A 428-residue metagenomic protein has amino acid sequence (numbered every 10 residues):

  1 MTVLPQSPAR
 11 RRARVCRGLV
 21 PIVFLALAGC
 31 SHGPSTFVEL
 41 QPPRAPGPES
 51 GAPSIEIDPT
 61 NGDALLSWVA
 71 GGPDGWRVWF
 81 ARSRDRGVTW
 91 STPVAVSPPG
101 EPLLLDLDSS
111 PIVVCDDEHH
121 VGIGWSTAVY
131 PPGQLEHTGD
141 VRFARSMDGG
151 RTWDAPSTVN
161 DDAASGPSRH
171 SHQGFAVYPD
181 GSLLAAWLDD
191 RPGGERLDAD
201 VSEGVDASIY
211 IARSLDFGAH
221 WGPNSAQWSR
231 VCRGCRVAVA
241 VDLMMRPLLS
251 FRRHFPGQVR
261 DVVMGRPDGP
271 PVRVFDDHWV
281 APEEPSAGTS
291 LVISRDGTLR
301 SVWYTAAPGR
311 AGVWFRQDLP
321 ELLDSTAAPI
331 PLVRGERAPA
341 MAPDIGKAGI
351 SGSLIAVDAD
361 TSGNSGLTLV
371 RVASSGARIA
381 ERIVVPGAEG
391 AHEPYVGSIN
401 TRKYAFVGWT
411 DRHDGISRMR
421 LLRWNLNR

Functional and structural regions predicted by a protein language model:
M1-R14: N-terminal secretory signal peptides that target proteins for export/translocation
S7, V20-P21, P34, D324: A detector of low-complexity, intrinsically disordered, Ser/Thr/Gly/Pro/Ala-rich segments
R12-G18, V372, W424: Hydrophobic alpha-helical segments, especially transmembrane helices and their immediate juxtamembrane helical caps
G18-A28: Bacterial N-terminal signal peptides
S31-R428: Extracellular, repeat-based ectodomains that mediate carbohydrate processing or recognition
